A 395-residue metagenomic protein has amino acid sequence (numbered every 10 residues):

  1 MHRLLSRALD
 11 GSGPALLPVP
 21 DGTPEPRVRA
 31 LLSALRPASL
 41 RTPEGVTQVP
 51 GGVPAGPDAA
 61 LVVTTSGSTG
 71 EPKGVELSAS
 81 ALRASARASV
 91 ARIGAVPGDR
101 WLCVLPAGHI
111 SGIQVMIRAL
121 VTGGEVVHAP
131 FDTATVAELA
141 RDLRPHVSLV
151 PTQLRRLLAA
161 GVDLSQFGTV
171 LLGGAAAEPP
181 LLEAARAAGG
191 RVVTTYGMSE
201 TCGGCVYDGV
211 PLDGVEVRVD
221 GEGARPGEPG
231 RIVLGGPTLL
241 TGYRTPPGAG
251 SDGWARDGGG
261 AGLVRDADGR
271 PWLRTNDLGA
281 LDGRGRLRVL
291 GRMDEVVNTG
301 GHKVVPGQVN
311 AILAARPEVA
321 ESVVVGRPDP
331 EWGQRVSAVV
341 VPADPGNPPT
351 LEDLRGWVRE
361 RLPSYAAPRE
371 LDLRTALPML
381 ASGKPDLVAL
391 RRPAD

Functional and structural regions predicted by a protein language model:
L16-A30, V104, G124-L143, V304-V309: ATP-dependent adenylate-forming carboxylate-activation enzymes
T47-T64, E71, G94-R100: Conserved pre-ATP/AMP-binding loop-to-beta segment of ANL
A60-R87: Conserved AMP-binding A3 loop
A84-R100, G108-H146: Conserved AMP-binding/adenylation subdomain of ANL enzymes
L157-P211, E216-G223: Gly/Ser/Thr-rich phosphate-binding loop
P211, G223-R265, R270, V304: Conserved ATP/PPi-binding loop(s) of AMP-dependent carboxylate-activating enzymes
G236, G269-P271, N276-A366: AMP-binding/adenylate-forming catalytic core of the ANL superfamily
P363-K384: AMP-binding/adenylate-forming catalytic domain of the ANL superfamily
